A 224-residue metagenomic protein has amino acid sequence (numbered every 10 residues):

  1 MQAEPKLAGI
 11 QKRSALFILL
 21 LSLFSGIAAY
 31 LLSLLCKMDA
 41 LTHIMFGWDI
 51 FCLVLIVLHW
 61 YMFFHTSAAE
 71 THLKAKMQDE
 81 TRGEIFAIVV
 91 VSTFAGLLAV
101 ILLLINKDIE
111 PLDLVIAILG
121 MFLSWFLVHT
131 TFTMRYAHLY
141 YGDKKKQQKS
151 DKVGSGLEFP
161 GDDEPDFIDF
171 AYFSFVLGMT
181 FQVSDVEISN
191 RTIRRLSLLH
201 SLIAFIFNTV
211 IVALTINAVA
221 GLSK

Functional and structural regions predicted by a protein language model:
K12-L34, F94: The first (N-terminal) embedded transmembrane alpha-helix
D39-V57: Loop-to-helix transition at the N-terminal end of transmembrane alpha-helices
W60-Q78, L98-D108, L139: Membrane-helix interface/capping segments
T71-V91: Juxtamembrane helix-capping/reentrant segments at transmembrane boundaries
S92-L114, F175-R191: Alpha-helical transmembrane segments and their membrane-interface junctions in multi-pass membrane proteins
L123-Q147: Transmembrane alpha-helix/helix-exit interface in multi-pass inner-membrane proteins
Y140-G142, K146-N190: Membrane-proximal soluble regions of multi-pass membrane proteins
D169, F173-F175, I188-K224: Pore domain of cation channels
